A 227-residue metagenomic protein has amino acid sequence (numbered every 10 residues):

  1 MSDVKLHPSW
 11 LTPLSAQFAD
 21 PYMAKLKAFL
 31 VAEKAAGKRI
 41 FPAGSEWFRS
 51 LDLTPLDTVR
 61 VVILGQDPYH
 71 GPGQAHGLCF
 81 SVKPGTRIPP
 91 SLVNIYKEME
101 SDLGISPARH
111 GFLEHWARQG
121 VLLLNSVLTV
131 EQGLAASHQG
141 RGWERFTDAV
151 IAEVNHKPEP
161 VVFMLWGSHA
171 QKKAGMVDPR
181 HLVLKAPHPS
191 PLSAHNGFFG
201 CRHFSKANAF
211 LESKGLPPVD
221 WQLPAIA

Functional and structural regions predicted by a protein language model:
V4-S9, A16-V162, H169-K172, V177 (+4 more regions): A polyanion-binding, active-site-adjacent surface
